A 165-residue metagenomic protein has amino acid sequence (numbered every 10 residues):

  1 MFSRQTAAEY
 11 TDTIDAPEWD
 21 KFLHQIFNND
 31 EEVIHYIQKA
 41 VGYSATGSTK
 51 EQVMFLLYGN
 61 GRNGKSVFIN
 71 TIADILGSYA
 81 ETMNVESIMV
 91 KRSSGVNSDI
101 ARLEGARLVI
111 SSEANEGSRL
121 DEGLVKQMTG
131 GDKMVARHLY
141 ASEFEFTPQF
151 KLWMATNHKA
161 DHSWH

Functional and structural regions predicted by a protein language model:
M1-E104: P-loop NTPase catalytic core of nucleic-acid-dependent motor ATPases
L56-G59, I110-S111, W153-T156: Short beta-strand segments
R62, N115-E116, N157-A160: Short, glycine-/Ser/Thr-/acidic-enriched flexible segments
K65-I69, T147, W164-H165: A short acidic (Asp/Glu
T82-V96, G123-S142: Substrate-gripping "pore-loop 1 plus following alpha2 helix"
D99-E104, R137-A155: AAA+/SF3 P-loop NTPase mechanochemical coupling elements
A106-T129, F144, H162-H165: Conserved AAA+/SF3 P-loop NTPase catalytic/coupling segment centered on the Walker-B
